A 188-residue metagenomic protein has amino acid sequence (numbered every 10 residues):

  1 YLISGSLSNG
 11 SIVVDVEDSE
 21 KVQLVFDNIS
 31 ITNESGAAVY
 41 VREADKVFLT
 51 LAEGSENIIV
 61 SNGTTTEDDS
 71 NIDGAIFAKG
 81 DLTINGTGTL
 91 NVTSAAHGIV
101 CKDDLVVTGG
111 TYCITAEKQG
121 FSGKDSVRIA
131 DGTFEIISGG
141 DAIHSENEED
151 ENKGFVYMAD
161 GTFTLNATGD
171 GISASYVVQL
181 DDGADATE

Functional and structural regions predicted by a protein language model:
Y1-E188: A composition-driven surface/loop motif
